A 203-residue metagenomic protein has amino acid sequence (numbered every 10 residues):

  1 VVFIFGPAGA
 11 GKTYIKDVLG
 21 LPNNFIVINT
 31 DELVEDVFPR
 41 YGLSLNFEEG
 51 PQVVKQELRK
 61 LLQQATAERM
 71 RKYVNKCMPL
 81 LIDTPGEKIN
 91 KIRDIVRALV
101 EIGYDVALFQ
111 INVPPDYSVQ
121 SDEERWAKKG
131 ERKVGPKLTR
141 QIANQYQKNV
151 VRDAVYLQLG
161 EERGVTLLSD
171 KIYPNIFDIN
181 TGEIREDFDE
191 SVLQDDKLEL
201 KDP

Functional and structural regions predicted by a protein language model:
V2-F3: Short hydrophobic/aromatic beta-strand immediately N-terminal to the Walker A/P-loop
P7-A8: The conserved Walker
T13-K76, N90: Conserved substrate/cofactor phosphate-moiety recognition/catalytic segment in nucleotide-dependent phosphotransferases
S44-F47, L99, R125-K128: Short, hinge-like loop/turn segments at secondary-structure boundaries
K76-L81, D105: Loop/turn-to-beta-strand initiation segments
I82-I92, P115: Acidic, metal-coordinating catalytic cores used for nucleic-acid/nucleotide bond scission and strand-transfer chemistry
V100-D122: Conserved phosphate-donor/acceptor-positioning beta-strand/loop module used by diverse small-molecule
Y117-P203: Conserved GTP-binding G-domain of TRAFAC-class P-loop NTPases and closely related GTPase folds
